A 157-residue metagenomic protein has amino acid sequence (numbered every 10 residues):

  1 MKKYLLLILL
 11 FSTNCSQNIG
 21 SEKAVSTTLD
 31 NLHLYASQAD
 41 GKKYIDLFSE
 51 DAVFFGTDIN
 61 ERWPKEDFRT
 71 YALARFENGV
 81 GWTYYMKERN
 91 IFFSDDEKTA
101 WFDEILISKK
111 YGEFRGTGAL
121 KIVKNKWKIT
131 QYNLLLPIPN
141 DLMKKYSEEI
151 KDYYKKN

Functional and structural regions predicted by a protein language model:
Y4-T13: Sec-dependent N-terminal signal peptides
S12-K42, D46, E148-N157: Short, low-complexity N-terminal intrinsically disordered segments enriched in polar/charged residues
L32, Y44-I45, A52, F68 (+2 more regions): Hydrophobic pocket/interface hotspot
V53-W63, R75-G81: A short gly/proline-enriched turn/hairpin at secondary-structure junctions
F54-G56, A100-F102, I129-Q131: Short hydrophobic/aromatic-rich beta-strand segments that constitute the beta-sheet cores of beta-sandwich/beta-barrel
R69-E113: Surface-exposed, charged secondary-structure patches
S108, G112-I138: A contiguous, mid-protein "functional segment" used to position or interact with cofactors/ions or partner subunits
V123, Q131-N157: Low-complexity, intrinsically disordered terminal/linker segments enriched in charged and Gly/Pro repeats
